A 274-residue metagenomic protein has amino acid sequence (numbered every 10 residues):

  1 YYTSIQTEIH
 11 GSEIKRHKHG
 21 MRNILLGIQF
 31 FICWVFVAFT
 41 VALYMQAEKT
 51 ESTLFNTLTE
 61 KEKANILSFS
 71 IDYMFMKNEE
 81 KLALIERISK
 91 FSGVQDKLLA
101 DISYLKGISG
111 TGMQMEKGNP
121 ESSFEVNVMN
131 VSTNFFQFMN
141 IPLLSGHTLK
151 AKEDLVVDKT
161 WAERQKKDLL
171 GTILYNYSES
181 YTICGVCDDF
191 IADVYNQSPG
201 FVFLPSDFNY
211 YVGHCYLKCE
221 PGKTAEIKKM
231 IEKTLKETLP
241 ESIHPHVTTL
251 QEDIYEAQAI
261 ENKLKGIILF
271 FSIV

Functional and structural regions predicted by a protein language model:
Y1-F75: Alpha-helical transmembrane segments of integral membrane proteins
Y1-S4, Q29, G146, D158 (+2 more regions): Residue-level detector of functionally special positions within alpha-helical transmembrane segments of multi-pass
T7-E8, T148, I173, D253: Conserved beta-strand positions that form and line the central face of beta-propeller blades
N56-T59, Y104, E252, V274: AMP-binding (ANL) adenylation modules
N65-S70, L98, H214-L217: Active-site-flanking beta-strand signature of metal-NTP-handling nucleotidyl enzymes and homologous cyclase-like
N78-D96, K159-K166, Y177-K265: "Rare, low-scoring activations can occur in soluble or secreted enzymes where short amphipathic helices or signal
E86-L170, E179-F208: Short beta-strand boundary microenvironments
I267-V274: Selective detector of the "anchor" transmembrane alpha-helix that sits immediately C-terminal
